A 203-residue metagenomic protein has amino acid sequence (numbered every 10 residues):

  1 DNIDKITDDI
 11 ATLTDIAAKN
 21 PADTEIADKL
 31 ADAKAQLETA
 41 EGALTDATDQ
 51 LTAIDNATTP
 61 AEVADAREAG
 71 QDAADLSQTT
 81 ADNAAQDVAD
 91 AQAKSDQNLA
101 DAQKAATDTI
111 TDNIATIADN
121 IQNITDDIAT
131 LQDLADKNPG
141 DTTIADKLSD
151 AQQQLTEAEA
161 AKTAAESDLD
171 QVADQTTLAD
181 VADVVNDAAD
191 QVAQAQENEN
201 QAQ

Functional and structural regions predicted by a protein language model:
D1-Q203: Extended amphipathic alpha-helical heptad-repeat regions
